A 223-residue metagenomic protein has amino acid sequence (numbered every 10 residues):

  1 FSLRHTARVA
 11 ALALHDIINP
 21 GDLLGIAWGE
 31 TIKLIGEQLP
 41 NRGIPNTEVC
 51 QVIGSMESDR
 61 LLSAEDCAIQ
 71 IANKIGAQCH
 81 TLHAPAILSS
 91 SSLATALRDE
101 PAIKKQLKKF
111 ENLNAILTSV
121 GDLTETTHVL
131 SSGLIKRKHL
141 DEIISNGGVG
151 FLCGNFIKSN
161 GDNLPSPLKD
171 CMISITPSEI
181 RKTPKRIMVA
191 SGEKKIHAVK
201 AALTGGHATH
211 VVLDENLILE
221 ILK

Functional and structural regions predicted by a protein language model:
F1-G25, G36-P45, S55-C67: HTH-adjacent hinge/linker in prokaryotic transcriptional regulators
R4-L12, K33, P101-K104, K108 (+1 more regions): Short, contiguous clusters of charged residues that form electrostatic/catalytic patches at enzyme active sites, used
G25-I26, A115: Short, hydrophobic/glycine-enriched beta-strand segments
I26-T31, S191: Glycine-rich beta-strand-to-loop/alpha-helix junction loops that act as flexible
T31-G43, H128-K138: Short Gly/Thr/Asp-enriched flexible loops that form oxyanion-binding sites at enzyme active sites
S55-K223: Conserved phosphate- and dinucleotide-binding cores of soluble alpha/beta proteins, encompassing both enzyme active
